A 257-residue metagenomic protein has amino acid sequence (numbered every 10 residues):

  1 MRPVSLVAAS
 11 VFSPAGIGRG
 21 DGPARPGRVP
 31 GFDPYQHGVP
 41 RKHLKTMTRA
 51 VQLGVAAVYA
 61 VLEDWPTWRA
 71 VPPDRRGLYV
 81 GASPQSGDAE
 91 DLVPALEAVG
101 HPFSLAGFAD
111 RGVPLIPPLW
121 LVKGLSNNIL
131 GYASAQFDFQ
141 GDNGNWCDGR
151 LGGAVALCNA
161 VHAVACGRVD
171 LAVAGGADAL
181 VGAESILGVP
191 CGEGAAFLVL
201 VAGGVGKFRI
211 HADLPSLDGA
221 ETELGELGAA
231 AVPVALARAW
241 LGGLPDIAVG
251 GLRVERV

Functional and structural regions predicted by a protein language model:
M1-D142, W146, A154, H162-V169 (+1 more regions): Conserved "HGTGT" condensation-loop signature of ketosynthase/thiolase-family condensing enzymes that catalyze
L151-L157: Beta-rich nucleic-acid/ligand-interaction surfaces
